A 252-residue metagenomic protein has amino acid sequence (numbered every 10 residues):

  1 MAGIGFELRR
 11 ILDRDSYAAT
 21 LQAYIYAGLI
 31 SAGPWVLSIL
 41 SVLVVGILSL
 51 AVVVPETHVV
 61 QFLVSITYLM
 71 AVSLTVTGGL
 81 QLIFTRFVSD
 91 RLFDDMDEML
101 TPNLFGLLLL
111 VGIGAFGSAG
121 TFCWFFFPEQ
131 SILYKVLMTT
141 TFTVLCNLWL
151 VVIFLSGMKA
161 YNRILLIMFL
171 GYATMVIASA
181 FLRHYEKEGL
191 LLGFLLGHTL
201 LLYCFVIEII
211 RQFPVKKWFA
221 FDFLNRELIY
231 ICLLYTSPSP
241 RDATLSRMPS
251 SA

Functional and structural regions predicted by a protein language model:
M1-S41, V60-Q61, E227-C232: N-terminal membrane topogenesis motif
M1-T20, I153-G157, H198-N225: C-terminal transmembrane helix end/exit motif
V44-M70, A252: Interfacial/gating helices of multi-pass transporter permease domains
T67-V72, L109, T121, F125-L155 (+1 more regions): Alpha-helical transmembrane segments of multi-pass membrane proteins
T75-F105: Transmembrane-helix boundary and interhelical linker motifs in polytopic inner-membrane proteins
I167-R211, R226, Y230: Hydrophobic alpha-helical transmembrane segments
Y235-P240: Conserved small/polar residues in nucleotide/adenosyl-binding loops
R241-D242, S246-S251: Positively charged, low-complexity/disordered segments
